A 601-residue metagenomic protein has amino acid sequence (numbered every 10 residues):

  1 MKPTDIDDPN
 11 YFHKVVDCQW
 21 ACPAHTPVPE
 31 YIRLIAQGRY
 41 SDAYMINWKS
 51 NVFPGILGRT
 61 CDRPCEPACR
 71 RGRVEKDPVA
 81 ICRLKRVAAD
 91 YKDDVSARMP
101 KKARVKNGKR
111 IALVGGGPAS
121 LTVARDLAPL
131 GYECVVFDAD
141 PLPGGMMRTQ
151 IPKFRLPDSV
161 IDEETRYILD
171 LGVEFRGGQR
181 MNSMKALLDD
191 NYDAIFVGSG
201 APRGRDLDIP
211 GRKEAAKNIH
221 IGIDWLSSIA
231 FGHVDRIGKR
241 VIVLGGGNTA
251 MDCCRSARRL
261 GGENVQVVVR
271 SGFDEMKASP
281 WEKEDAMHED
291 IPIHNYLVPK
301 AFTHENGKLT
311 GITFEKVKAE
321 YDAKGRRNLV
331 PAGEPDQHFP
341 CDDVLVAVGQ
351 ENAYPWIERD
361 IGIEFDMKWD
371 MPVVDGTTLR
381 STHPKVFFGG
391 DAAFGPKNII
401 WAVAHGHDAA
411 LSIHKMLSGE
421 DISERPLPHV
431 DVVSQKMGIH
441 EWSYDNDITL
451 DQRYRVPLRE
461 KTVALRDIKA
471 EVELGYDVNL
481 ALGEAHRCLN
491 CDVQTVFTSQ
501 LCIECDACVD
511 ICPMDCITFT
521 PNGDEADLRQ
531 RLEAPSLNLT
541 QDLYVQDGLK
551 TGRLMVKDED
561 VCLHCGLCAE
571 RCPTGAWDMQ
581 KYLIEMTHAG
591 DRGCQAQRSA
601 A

Functional and structural regions predicted by a protein language model:
M1-D8, K85-R110, E133, M147-R148 (+5 more regions): Flanking helices and flexible, charged tails adjoining ferredoxin-like Fe-S electron-transfer domains in multi-subunit
F12-Q37, G58-R86, V135, L142 (+5 more regions): Iron-sulfur cluster-binding cysteine motifs and their immediate structural context in ferredoxin-like electron-transfer
W20, A24-A103, Y167-L169, L187-S228 (+4 more regions): Glycine/serine-rich phosphate-binding loop and adjoining beta1-alpha1 elements at the start of nucleotide-handling
H25-Q37, Y44-S50, P78-C82, L113-R180 (+7 more regions): Beta1-alpha1 glycine-rich phosphate/pyrophosphate-binding loop at the start of Rossmann-like nucleotide-binding domains
A88-V105, R166-G178, S183, G204-L260 (+3 more regions): Glycine-rich dinucleotide-binding loop and its adjacent helix/turn
V105, R110-V114, A119, D162-I209 (+4 more regions): Feature captures the FAD/FMN-dependent oxidoreductase FAD-binding
A216-G238, D322-P396: FAD-site-proximal beta/loop scaffold in flavoenzymes
C253, A392-G419: A conserved FAD-binding loop/helix module that cradles the flavin
